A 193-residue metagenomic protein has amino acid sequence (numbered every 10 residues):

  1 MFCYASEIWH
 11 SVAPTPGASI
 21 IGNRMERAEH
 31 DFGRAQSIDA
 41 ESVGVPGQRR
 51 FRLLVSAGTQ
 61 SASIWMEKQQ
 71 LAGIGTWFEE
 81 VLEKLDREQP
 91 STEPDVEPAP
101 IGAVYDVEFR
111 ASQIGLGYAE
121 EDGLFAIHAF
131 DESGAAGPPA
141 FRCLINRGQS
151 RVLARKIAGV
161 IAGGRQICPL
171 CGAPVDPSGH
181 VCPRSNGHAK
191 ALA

Functional and structural regions predicted by a protein language model:
G22-V45, F51, T92-L144: Intrinsic, low-complexity N-terminal interaction/targeting segments
A35-A72: Long, hydrophobic N-terminal alpha-helical segment
R49-V55, I74, F78, F125-A129 (+2 more regions): Short, structured motif recognition centered on aromatic/hydrophobic residues
Q60-E108: Short, well-structured hydrophobic secondary-structure segments
I64-M66, D131-P183: Mixed-charge, glycine-accented linear interaction segment located at domain edges/termini
C182-A193: Short cysteine/histidine-rich metal-coordination sites, predominantly Zn2+-binding motifs
